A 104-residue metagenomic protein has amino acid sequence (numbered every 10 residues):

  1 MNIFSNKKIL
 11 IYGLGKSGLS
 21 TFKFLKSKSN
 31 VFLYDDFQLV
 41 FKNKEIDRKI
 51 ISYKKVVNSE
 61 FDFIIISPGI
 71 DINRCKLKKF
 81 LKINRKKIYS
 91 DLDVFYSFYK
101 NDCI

Functional and structural regions predicted by a protein language model:
M1-S90, V94: N-terminal leader/targeting and accessory segments in enzymes
K8, D102-C103: Residues that mark the start of a beta-strand
V31, C103-I104: Charge-rich, low-complexity amphipathic helices in intrinsically disordered tails/linkers adjacent to domains
Y96-N101: Phosphate-binding P-loop
